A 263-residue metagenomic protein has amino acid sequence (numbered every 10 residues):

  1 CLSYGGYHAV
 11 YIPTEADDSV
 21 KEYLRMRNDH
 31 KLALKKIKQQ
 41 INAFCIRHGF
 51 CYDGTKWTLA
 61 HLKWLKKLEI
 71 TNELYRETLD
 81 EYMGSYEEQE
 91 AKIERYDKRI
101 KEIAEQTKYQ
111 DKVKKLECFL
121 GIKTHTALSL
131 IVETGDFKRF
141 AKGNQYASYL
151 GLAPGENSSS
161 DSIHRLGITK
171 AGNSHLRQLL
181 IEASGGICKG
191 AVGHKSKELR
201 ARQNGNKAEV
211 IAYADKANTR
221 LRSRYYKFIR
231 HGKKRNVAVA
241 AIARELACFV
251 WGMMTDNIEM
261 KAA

Functional and structural regions predicted by a protein language model:
C1-A43, G193: Extended, highly charged alpha-helical segments
C1-T14, K21-E22, H61-L68, S162-A171 (+2 more regions): Short alpha-helix plus adjacent loop in nuclease-associated cores
G5-A9, I37-K38, I93, G135-R139 (+2 more regions): Short helix-capping/linker segments at secondary-structure and domain boundaries
L24-K115, Q203-K207: Glycine-rich, often acidic, oxyanion-interacting loops/wings at catalytic, nucleic-acid, or phospho-protein interfaces
H30, Q89, L180, G232 (+1 more regions): A residue-level signal for conserved active-site and pocket-lining positions in enzyme catalytic cores
K56-K66, K138, C188, D215 (+3 more regions): HhH-family (HhH-GPD) DNA N-glycosylase catalytic core used in base-excision repair
K114-C118, T124, S129-H231: Phosphate-backbone recognition surface of nucleic-acid-processing proteins
S223-A263: Basic, amphipathic alpha-helical segments enriched in Lys/Arg and hydrophobic/aromatic residues
